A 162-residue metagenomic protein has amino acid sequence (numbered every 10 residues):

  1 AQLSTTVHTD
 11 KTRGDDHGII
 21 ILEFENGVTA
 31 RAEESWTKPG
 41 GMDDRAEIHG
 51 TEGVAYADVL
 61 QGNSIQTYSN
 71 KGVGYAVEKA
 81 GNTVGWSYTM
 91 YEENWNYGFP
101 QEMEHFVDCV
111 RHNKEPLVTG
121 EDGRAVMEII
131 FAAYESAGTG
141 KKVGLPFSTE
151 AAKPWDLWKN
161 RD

Functional and structural regions predicted by a protein language model:
A1-T29, S35-G41, E121-R124: Rossmann-like dinucleotide-binding domain that binds NAD(P)(H)
L3, V110-K114, Y134-A137, K141: A general structural signal marking secondary-structure boundaries and capping sites
D10-K11, I19, F24, A46-E121 (+3 more regions): C-terminal glycine/acidic-rich active-site capping loop/insertion
R31-E34, A57-V59: Beta-strand scaffold of nucleotide-dependent catalytic cores
N94, E102, I129-T139: Stable alpha-helical structural segments in soluble proteins, enriched in small hydrophobic residues
